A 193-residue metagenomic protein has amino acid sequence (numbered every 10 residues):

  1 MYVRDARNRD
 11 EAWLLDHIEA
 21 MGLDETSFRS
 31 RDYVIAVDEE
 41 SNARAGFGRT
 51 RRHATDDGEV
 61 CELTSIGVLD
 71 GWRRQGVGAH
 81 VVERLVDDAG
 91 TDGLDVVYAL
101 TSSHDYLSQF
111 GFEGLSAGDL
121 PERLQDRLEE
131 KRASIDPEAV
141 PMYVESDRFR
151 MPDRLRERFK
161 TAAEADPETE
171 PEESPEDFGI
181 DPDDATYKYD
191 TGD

Functional and structural regions predicted by a protein language model:
M1-R7, Y189-D193: Terminal disorder- and signal-encoded targeting elements
M1-Y2, T91-V97: Short active-site oxyanion
V3-R9, W13-G67: A conserved beta-strand-loop-helix scaffold within acyl/acetyltransferase catalytic domains
R9, T101-S102: Short beta->alpha linker loops
T50, V81-R84, D92, L115-S116: Long, low-complexity hydrophobic alpha-helices enriched in A/L/V/I and glycine
L63, V97-L100: Conserved hydrophobic beta-strand within the GNAT/NAT acetyltransferase core sheet that lines the active-site cleft
V68, R74-A89, A99: Conserved acetyl-CoA-binding loop-helix of GNAT-fold acetyltransferases
S102-D105, Q109-D193: Terminal substrate-recognition subdomain of acyl/acetyltransferases
